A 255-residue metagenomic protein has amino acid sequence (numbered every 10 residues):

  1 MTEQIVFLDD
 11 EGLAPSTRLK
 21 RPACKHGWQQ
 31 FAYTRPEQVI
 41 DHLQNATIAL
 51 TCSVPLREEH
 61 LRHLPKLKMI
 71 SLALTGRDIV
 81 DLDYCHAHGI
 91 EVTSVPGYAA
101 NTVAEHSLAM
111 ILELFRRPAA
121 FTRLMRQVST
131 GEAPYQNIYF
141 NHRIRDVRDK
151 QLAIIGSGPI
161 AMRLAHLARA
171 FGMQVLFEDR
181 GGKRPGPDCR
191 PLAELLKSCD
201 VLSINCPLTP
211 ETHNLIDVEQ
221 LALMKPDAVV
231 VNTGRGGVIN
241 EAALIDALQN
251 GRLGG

Functional and structural regions predicted by a protein language model:
M1-A46: N-terminal glycine-/charge-rich "phosphate-binding" loop or analogous flexible N-terminal tail
Q29, L176, G237: Conserved beta-strand positions in the Rossmann-like core of class I SAM-dependent methyltransferases
R57-L61, R180-G255: Rossmann-like adenosine-cofactor binding region
A73-L74, I90-N101, D179, G234: Short beta->alpha connector loops at strand-helix junctions that form conserved, small/polar/Pro-enriched
P96-Q151: Phosphate-binding beta-alpha-beta segment of Rossmann-like dinucleotide-binding domains, i.e., the NAD(P)
S157-G158: Glycine-rich Rossmann-fold phosphate-binding loop(s) that bind the pyrophosphate of adenine dinucleotide cofactors
A161-M162: N-terminal Rossmann-fold NAD(P) dinucleotide-binding loop
